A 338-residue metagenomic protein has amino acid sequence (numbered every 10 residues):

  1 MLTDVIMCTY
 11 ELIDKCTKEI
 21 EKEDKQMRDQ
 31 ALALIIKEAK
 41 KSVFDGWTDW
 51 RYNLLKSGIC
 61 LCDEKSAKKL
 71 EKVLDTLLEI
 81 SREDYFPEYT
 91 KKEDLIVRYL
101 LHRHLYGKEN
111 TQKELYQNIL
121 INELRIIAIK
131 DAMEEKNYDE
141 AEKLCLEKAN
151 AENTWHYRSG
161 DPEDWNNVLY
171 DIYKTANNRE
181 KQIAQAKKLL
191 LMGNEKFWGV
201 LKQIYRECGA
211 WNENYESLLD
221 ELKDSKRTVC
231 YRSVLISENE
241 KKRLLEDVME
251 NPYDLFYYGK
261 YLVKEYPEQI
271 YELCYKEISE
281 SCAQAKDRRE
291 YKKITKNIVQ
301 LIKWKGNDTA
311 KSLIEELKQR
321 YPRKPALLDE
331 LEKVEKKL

Functional and structural regions predicted by a protein language model:
M1-L338: Eukaryote-biased, non-catalytic alpha-solenoid scaffold regions
